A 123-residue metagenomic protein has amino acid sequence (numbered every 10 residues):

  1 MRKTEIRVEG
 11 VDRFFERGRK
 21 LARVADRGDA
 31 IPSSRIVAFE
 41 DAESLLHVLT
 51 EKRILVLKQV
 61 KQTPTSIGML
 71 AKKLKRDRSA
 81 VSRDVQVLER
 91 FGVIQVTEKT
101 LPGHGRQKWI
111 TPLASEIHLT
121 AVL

Functional and structural regions predicted by a protein language model:
M1-S44, E98-T100, Q107-K108: N-terminal leader segment of winged-helix/HTH proteins
L45-T50, S66, K99-L123: Short, cationic-aromatic polyanion-contact patches
I54-Q59: Pre-recognition alpha-helix immediately N-terminal to the DNA-recognition helix within helix-turn-helix or winged-helix
T63, D77: Helix-turn-helix DNA-binding motif, specifically the short coil turn and the N-cap/start of the second
M69-K75, L88: A short acidic, leucine-rich amphipathic alpha-helix
G92: Glycine-centered, phosphate/nucleic-acid-interacting loop/turn motifs that mediate DNA/RNA or nucleotide
